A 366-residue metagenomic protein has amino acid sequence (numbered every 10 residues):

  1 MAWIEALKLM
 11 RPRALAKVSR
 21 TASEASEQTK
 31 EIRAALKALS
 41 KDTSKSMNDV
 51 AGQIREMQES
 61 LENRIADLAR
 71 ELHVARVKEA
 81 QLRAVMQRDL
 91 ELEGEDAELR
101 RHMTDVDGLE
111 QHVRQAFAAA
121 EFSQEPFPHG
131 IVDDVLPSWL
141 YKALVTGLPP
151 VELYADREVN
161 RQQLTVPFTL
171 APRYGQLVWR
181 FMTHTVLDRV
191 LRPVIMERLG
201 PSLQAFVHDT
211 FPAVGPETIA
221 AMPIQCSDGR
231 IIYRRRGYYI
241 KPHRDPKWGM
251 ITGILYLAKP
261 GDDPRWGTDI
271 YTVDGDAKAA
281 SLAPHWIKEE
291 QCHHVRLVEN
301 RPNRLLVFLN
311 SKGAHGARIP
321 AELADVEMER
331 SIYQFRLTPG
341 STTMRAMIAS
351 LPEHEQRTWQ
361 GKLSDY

Functional and structural regions predicted by a protein language model:
A2-D67, G237, K247-G249, K259 (+1 more regions): Catalytic core of Fe(II)/2-oxoglutarate
A2-T169, R357-Y366: N-terminal auxiliary "cap/dimerization" subdomain that precedes the catalytic jelly-roll/cupin core of mononuclear
V113-A116, G237-I240, R318: Short alpha-helical segments and helix-capping/turn motifs at coil-helix boundaries
I131-D133, D228-R230, T252, V307 (+1 more regions): Short beta-strand segments
W139, L148-D156, R198-V214, P260-G261 (+2 more regions): A generic secondary-structure signal for well-formed alpha-helical elements
P167-G229, Y233-R234, P242-D245: Signature of the catalytic double-stranded beta-helix
R236-P242, I254-L255: Short secondary-structure capping micro-motifs at structural edges
